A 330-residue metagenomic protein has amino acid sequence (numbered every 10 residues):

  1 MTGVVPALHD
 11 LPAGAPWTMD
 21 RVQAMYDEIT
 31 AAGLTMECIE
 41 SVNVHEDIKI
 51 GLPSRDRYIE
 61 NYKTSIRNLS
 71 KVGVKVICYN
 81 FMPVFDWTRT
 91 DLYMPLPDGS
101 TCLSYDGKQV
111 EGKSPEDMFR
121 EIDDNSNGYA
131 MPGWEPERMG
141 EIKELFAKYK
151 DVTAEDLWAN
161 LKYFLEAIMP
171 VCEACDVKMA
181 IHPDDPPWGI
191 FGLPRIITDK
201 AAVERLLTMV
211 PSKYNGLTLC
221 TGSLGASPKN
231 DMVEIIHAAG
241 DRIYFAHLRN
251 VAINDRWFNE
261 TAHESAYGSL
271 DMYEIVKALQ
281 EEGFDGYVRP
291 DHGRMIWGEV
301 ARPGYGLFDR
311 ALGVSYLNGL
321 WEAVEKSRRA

Functional and structural regions predicted by a protein language model:
A7-Q23, F191: Glycine-rich, proline-tolerant flexible connector loops at the mouths of alpha/beta enzymes
R21-A24, A31, M36: Metallocofactor- and cofactor-centric catalytic cores in central/energy metabolism, strongly enriched
D27-T30, D47-G51, D56-E60, R67-K75 (+5 more regions): Histidine-acidic metal/acid-base catalytic patches
L34-K49: A short glycine/small-residue-enriched secondary-structure motif
Y62-T64, P95-E121, D199-S212, R310-V314: Acidic, His- and aromatic-enriched active-site or binding-groove loops in soluble protein domains that engage sugars
N68-K162: Active-site-proximal, glycine-rich beta->alpha crossover segments in alpha/beta enzymes that shape flexible
